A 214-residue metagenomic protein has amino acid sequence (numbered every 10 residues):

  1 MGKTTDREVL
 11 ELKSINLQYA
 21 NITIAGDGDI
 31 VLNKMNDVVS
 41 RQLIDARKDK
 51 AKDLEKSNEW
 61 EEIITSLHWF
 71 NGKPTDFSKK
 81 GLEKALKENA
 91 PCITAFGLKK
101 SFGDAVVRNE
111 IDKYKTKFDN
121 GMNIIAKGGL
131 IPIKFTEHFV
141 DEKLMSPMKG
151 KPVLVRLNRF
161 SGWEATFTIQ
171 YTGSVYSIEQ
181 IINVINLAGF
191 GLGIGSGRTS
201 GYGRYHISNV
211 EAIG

Functional and structural regions predicted by a protein language model:
M1-G214: RNA-interacting cores
